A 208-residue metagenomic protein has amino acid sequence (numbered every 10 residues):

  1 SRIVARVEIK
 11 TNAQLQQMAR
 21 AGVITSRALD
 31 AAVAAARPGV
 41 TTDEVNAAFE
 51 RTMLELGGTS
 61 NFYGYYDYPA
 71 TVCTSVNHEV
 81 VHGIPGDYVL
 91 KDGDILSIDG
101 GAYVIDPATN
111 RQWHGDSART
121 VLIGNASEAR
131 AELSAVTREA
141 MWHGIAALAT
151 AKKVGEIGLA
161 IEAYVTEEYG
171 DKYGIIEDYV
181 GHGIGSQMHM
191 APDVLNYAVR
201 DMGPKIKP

Functional and structural regions predicted by a protein language model:
S1-P208: Active-site neighborhoods and metal-handling regions in enzymes and metal-associated proteins
